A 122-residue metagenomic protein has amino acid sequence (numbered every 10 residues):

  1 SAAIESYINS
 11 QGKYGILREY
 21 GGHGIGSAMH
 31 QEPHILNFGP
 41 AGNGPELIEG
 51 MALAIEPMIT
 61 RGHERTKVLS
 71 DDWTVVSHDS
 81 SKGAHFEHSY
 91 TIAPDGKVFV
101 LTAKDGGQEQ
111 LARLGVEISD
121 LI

Functional and structural regions predicted by a protein language model:
S1-E46, A52-A54, M58-E64: Conserved, well-structured core segments that form or line functional sites
G39-I122: Charged, cofactor-coupling segments
